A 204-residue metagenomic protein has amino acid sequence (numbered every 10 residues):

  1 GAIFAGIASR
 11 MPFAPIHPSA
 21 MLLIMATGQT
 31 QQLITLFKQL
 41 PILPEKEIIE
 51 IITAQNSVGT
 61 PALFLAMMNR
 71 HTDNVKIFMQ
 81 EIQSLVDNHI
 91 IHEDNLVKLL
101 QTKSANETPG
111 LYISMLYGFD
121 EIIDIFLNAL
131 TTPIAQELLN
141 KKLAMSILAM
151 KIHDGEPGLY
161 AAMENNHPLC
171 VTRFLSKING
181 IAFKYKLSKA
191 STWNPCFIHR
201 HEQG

Functional and structural regions predicted by a protein language model:
H17, G59, N106-E107, G155 (+1 more regions): Start-of-repeat signature of ankyrin repeats
Q32, D73-I77, E121-I122, L169-C170: Conserved ankyrin/ankyrin-like repeat signature
T35-I51, I77-L99, I125-I147, R173-Y185: Ankyrin repeat domain, specifically the short helix-to-loop turn at the C-terminus of the second helix of each repeat
Q55, T102-K103, M150-K151, S188-A190: Ankyrin-repeat boundary/linker signal
L187, T192-W193, I198-E202: Cationic, amphipathic, low-complexity alpha-helical segments enriched in hydrophobics plus arginine/proline
